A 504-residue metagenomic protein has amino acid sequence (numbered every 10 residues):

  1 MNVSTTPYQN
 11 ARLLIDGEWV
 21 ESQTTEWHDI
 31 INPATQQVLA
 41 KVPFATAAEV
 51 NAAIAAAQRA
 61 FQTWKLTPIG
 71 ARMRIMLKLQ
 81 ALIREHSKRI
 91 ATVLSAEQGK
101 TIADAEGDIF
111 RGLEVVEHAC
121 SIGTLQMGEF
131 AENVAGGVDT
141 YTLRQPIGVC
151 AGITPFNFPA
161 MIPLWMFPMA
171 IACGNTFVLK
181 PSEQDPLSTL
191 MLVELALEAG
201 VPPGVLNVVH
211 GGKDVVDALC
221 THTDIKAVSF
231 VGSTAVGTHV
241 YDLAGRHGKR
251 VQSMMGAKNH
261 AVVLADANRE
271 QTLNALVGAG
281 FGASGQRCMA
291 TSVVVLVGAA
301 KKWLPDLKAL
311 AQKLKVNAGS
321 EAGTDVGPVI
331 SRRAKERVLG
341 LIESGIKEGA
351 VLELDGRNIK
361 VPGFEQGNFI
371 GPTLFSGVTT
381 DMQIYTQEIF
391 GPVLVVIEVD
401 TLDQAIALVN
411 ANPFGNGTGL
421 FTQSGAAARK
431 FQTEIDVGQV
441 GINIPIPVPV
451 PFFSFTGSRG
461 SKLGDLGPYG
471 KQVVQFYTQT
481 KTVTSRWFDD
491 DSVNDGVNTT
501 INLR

Functional and structural regions predicted by a protein language model:
M1-A34, R357: Hydrophobic face of amphipathic alpha-helices that form TPR/SEL1-like repeat modules and related alpha-solenoid
Q36, R72, L94, V116 (+9 more regions): Residue-level signal for inorganic ion chemistry
Q37-A40, V201, I225, V262 (+3 more regions): Conserved C-terminal structural/oligomerization subdomain of aldehyde/semialdehyde dehydrogenase
Q37-Q126, G137: Glycine-rich loop-to-alpha-helix module at the N-terminal edge of alpha/beta enzyme cores
L39-A45, A60-L66, G152, A261-L264 (+5 more regions): Short, well-ordered beta-strand elements within core beta-sheets of diverse protein domains
F61, K65, Q80-S87, A91 (+18 more regions): Structural signal for hydrophobic packing residues in well-ordered secondary-structure cores of soluble enzyme domains
G128-L273, V399: Rossmann-like NAD(P) dinucleotide-binding subdomain of oxidoreductase/dehydrogenase enzymes
A235-T379, L402-D403, I442, S492-V493 (+1 more regions): ALDH superfamily catalytic-core signature
